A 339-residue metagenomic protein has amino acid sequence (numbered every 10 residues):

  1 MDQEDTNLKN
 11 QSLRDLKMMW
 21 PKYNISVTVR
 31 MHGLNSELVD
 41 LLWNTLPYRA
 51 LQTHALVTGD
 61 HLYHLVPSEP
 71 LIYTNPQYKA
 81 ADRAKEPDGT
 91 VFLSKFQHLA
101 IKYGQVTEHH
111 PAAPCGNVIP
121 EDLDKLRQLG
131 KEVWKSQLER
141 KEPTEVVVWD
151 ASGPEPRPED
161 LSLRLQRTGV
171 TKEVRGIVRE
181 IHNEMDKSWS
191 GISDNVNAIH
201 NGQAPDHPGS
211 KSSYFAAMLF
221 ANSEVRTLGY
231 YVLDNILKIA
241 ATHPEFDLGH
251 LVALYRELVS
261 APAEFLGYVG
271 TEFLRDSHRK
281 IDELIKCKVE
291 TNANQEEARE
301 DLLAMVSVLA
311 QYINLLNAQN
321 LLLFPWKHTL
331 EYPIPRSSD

Functional and structural regions predicted by a protein language model:
M1-V27, M31-L34: N-terminal intrinsically disordered, low-complexity, charge/repeat-rich segments that act as generic
P21, G33, E37-D339: Glycine-rich active-site loops that engage anionic ligands at enzyme catalytic sites
